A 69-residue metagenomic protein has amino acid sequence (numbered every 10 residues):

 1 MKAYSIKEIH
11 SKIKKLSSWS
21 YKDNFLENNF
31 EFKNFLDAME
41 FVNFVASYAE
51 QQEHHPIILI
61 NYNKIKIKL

Functional and structural regions predicted by a protein language model:
M1-L69: Charge-rich alpha-helical segments
